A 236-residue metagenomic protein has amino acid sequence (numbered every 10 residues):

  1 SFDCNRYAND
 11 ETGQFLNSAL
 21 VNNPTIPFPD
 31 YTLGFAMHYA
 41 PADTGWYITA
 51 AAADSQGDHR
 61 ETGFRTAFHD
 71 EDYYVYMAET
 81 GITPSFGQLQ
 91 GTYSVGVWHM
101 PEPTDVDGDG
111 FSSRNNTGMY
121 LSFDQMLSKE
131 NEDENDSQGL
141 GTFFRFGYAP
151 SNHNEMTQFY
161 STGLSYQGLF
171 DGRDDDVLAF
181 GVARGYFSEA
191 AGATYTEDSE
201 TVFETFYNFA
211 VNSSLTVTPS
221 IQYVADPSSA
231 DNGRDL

Functional and structural regions predicted by a protein language model:
S1, I48-D54, Y93-H99, L140-Y148 (+4 more regions): Transmembrane beta-barrel strands of outer-membrane/channel proteins
S1-Y76: Surface-exposed coil loops of outer-membrane beta-barrel proteins
F2-N5, H59-T66, T104-F111, N154-Q158 (+2 more regions): Outer-membrane beta-barrel translocator domains and adjoining extracellular loop/strand segments of Gram-negative
P29-L33, D72-Y76, N115-M119, M156-Y160 (+2 more regions): Residues that define the transmembrane beta-barrel architecture of outer-membrane proteins
F35-Y39, A78-P84, L121-Q125, T162-Y166 (+2 more regions): Residues on the lipid-exposed face of transmembrane beta-strands in outer-membrane beta-barrel proteins
A42-G45, T83-Y93, S128-L140, G168-V177 (+1 more regions): Short loop/turn motifs that connect adjacent beta-strands in outer-membrane beta-barrel proteins
S55-S122, K129-D133: Surface-exposed beta-loop-beta
F203-L236: Predominantly the C-terminal beta-signal and adjacent terminal strand-loop region of outer-membrane beta-barrel
